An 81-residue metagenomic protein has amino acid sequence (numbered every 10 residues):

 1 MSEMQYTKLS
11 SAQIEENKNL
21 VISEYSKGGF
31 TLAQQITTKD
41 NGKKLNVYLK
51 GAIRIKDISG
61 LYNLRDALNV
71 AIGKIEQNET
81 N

Functional and structural regions predicted by a protein language model:
M1-N81: Positively charged, low-complexity terminal tracts and the immediately adjacent first secondary-structure elements
